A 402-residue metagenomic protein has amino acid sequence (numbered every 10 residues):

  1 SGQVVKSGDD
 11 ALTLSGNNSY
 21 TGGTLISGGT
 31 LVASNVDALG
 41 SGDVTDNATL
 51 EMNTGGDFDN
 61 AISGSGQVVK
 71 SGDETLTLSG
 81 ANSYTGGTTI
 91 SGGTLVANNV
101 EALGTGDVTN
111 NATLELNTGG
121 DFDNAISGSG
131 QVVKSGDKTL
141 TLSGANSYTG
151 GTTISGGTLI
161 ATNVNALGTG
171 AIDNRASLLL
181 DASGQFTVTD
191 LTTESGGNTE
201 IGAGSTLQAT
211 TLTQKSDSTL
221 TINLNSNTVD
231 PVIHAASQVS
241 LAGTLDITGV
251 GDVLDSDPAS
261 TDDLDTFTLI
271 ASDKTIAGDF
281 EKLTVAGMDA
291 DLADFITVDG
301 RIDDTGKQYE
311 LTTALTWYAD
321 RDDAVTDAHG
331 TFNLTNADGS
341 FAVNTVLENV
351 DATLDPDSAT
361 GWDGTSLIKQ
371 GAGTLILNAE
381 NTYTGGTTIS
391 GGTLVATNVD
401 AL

Functional and structural regions predicted by a protein language model:
S1-D37, V44-D46, L50-A102, T113-R175 (+2 more regions): Extracellular repeat-rich scaffold modules on cell surfaces
G42-N47, D107-N110, A171, R301-E310: Extracellular interaction modules
V132, L178-D265: Extracellular beta-strand/loop-rich repeat segments of large surface/secreted proteins
N225, A242-G364: Extracellular/surface-exposed low-complexity segments
